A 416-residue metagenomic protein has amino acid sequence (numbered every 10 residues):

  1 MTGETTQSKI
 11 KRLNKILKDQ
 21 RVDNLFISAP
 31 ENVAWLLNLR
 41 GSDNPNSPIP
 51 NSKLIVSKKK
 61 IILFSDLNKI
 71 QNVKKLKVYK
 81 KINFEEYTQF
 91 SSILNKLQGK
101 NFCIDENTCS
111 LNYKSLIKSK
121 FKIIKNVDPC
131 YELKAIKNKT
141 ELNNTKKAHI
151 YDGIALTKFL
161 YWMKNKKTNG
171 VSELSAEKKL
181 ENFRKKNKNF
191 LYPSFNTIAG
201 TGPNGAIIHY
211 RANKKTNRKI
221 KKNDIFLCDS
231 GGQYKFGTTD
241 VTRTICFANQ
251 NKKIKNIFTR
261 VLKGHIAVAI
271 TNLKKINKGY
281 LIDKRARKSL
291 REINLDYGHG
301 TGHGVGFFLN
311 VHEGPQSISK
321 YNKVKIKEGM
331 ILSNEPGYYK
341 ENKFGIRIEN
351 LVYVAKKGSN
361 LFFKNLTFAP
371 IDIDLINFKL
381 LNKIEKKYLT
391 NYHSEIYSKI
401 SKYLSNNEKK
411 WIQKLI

Functional and structural regions predicted by a protein language model:
M1-I416: Active-site neighborhoods and metal-handling regions in enzymes and metal-associated proteins
